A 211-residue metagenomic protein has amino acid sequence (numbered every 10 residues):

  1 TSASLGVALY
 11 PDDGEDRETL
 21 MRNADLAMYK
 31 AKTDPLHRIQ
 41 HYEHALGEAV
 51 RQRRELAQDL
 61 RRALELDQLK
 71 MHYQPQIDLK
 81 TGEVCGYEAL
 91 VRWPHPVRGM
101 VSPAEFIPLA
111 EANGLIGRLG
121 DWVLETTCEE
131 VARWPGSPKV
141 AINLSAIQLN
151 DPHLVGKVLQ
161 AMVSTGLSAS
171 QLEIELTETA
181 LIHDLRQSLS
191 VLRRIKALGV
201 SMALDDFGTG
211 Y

Functional and structural regions predicted by a protein language model:
T1-R54, Q58, S137: Cyclic-dinucleotide signaling modules
L26-Y29, T33, R62, A132 (+1 more regions): Regular, well-ordered alpha-helical segments
L36, L167, V200: Short phosphate-binding/catalytic loops that engage adenosine nucleotides
H44-L167, T177-A180, R193-R194, F207: Bacterial c-di-GMP phosphodiesterase EAL domain
H183-K196: Active-site core of PLP-dependent enzymes with the aminotransferase class I/II
I195-L204: Short beta-strand/loop segments at the ligand-binding rim of alpha/beta enzyme cores
